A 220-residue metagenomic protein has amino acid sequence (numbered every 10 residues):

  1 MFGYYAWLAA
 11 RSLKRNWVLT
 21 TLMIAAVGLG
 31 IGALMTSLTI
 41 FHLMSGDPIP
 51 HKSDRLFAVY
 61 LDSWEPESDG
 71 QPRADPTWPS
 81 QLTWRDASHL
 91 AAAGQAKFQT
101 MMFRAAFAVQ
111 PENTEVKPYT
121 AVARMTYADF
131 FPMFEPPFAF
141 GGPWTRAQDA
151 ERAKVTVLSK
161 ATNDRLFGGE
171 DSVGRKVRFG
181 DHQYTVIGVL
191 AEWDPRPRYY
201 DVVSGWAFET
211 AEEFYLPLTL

Functional and structural regions predicted by a protein language model:
M1, L8, M23, G32 (+1 more regions): Amphipathic alpha-helical recognition patches that constitute DNA-binding helices
F2-K14, D86, L90: A short amphipathic helical element positioned immediately N-terminal to and/or at the very start of a transmembrane
N16-P48: Short, strongly hydrophobic transmembrane alpha-helices
V18, Q95-A96, D171: Glycine-centered tight turns that cap/initiate beta-strands
I24-G28, L56, K176: Residues at or immediately flanking beta-strands
L38-R165: Structured, solvent-exposed hinge/loop segments at the ends of secondary-structure elements
A128-W144, K154-L220: Mid-to-C-terminal secondary-structure elements that act as membrane-proximal/extracytoplasmic interface segments
